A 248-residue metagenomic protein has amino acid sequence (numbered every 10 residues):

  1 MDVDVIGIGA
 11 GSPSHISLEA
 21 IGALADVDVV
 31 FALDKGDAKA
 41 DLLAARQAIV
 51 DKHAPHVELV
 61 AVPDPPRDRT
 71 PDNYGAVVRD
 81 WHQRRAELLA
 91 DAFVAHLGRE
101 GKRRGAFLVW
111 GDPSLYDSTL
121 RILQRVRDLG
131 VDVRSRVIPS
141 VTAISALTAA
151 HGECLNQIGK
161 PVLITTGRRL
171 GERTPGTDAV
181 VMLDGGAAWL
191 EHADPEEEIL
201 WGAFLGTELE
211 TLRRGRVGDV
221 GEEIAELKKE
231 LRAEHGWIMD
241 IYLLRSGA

Functional and structural regions predicted by a protein language model:
M1-V133, R214-E222, R232-A248: Class I S-adenosyl-L-methionine
V3, R173-A248: A contiguous loop/helix-start segment that scaffolds small-molecule binding in enzyme catalytic cores
G11-P13, R168-R169, D184-A187: Short beta->alpha connector loops
A25, D51, R127, A149 (+2 more regions): Alpha-helix boundary recognition
A32, V60-P63, V137, Q157 (+3 more regions): Structural signal for conserved beta-strand scaffold positions within catalytic alpha/beta enzyme cores
D37-A40, V141-S145, A188, T207-L209: Short gly/pro/ser/thr-enriched loop/turn and capping motifs at secondary-structure boundaries
P65-P71, I144, L170-E172, G206-L209: A short acidic, often aromatic-flanked loop/helix-cap motif at beta-alpha or helix-coil junctions that lines enzyme
W110-T177, A233-G236: Class I SAM-dependent methyltransferase SAM-binding "motif I" and its flanking Rossmann-like core
